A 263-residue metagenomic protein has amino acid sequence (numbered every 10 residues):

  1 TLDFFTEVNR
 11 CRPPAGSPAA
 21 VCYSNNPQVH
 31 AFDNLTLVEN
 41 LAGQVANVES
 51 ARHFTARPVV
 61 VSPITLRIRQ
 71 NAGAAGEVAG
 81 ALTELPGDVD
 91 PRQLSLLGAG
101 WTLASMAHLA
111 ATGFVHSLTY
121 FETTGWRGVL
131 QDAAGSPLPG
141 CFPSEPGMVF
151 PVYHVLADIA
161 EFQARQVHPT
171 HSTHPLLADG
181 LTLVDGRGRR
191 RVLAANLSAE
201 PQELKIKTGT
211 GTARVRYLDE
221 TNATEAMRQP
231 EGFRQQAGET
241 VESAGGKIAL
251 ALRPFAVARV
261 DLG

Functional and structural regions predicted by a protein language model:
T1-L96: Noncatalytic carbohydrate-binding groove/subsite architecture in carbohydrate-active enzymes
F5-V8, V29-A31, R67-N71, G125-L130 (+3 more regions): Flexible loop/turn segments at secondary-structure boundaries
N40-A51, W101, S105, V152-L156: A general structural detector for well-ordered alpha-helical segments in enzyme core domains, enriched
E49-V59, A104-S117, I159-R165: A structural motif corresponding to the C-terminal end of an alpha-helix and its immediate exit/capping segment
V61-Y153, T170-H174: Aromatic/acidic polysaccharide-binding cleft in carbohydrate-active enzymes
A164-L197: Surface beta-strand/loop "capping" patches
T170-H171, R187, A195-G263: C-terminal beta-sandwich/jelly-roll accessory domains of carbohydrate-active enzymes
